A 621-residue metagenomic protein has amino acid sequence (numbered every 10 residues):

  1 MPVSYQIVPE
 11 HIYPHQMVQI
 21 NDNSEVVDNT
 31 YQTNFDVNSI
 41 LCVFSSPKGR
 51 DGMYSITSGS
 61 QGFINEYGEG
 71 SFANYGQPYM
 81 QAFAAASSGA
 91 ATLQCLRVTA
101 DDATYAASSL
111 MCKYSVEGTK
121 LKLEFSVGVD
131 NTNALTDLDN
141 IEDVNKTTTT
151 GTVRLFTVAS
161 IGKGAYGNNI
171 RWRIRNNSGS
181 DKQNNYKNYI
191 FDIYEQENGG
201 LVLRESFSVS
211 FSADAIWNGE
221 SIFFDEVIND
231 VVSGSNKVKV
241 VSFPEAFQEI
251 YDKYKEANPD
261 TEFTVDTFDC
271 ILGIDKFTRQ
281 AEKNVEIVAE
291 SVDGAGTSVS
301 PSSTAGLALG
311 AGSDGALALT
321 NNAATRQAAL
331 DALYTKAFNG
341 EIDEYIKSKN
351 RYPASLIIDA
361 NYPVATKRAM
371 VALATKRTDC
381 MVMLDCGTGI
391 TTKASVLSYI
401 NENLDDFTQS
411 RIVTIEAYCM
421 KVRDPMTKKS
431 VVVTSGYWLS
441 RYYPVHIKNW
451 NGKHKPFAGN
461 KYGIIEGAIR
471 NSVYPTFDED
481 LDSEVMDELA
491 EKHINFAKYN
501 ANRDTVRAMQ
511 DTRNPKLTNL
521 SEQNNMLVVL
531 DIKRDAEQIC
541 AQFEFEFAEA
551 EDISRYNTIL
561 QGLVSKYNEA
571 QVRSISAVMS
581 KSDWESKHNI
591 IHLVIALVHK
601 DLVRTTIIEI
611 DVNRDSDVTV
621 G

Functional and structural regions predicted by a protein language model:
M1-E117, A337, E341-G621: Structured, hydrophobic secondary-structure cores that serve as assembly/anchoring elements
S71-P456: Extracellular Cys-Trp
